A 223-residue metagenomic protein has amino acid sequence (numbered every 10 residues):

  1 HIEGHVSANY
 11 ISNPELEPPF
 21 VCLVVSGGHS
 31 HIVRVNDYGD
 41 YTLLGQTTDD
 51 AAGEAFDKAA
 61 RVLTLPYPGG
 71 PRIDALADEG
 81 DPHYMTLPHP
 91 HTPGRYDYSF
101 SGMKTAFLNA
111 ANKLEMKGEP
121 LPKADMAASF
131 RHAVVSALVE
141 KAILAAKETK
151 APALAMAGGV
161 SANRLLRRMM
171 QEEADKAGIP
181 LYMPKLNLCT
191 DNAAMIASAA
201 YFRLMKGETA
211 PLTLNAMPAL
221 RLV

Functional and structural regions predicted by a protein language model:
H1-V21, A199: Conserved phosphate-binding catalytic cores of ATP/NTP-utilizing and phosphoryl-transfer enzymes
E3, P14, D37-E79, K104-T105 (+2 more regions): Glycine-rich phosphate-binding loop plus the immediately following alpha-helix
H5-N9, P184-L222: Glycine-rich phosphate-binding/hydrolytic loop that grips phosphoryl groups
C22, S30-R34: Short beta-strand scaffold segments in enzyme catalytic cores
S26, L154-N163: Glycine-rich beta-strand-to-loop/alpha-helix junction loops that act as flexible
A75-L154, R164-A177, L204: A contiguous, well-structured pocket-lining segment that forms one wall/lid of small-molecule binding clefts in soluble
L154, M170-M195: Conserved phosphate-binding/catalytic loops in two-lobed NTP-binding clefts
